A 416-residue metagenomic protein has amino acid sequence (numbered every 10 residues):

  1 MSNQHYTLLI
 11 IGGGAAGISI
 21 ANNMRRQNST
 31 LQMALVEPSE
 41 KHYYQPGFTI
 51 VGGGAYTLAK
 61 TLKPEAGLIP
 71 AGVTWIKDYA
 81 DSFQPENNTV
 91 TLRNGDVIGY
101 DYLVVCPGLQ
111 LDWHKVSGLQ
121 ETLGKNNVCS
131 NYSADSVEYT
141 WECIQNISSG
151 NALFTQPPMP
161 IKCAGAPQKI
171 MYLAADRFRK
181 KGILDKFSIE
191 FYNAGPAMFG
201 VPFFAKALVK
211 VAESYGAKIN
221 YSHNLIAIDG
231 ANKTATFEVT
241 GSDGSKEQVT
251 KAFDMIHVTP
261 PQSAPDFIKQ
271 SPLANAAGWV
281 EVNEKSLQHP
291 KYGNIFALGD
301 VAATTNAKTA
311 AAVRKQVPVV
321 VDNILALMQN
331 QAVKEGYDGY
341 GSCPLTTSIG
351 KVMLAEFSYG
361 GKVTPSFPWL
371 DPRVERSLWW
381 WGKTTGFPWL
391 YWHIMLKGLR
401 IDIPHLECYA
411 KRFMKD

Functional and structural regions predicted by a protein language model:
S2-T74, P158-P202, F413: Beta1-alpha1 glycine-rich phosphate/pyrophosphate-binding loop at the start of Rossmann-like nucleotide-binding domains
S2-Y6, V73-G182, D243-K246, H257: FAD-binding core/adjacent interface of flavoenzyme oxidoreductases
A16, G108-L111, Q262-A264: Short glycine-rich anion-binding loops that position phosphate/pyrophosphate groups of nucleotides and phosphorylated
T30, V73-F83, N87-V90, I98 (+2 more regions): A Rossmann-like FAD-binding core segment of flavoenzymes
E121-S148, A252-K315, L325: FAD-site-proximal beta/loop scaffold in flavoenzymes
G278-F296, T347-F367: FAD-binding beta-loop-beta segment adjacent to the flavin cofactor pocket
L298-T347, E356: A conserved FAD-binding loop/helix module that cradles the flavin
L354-D416: C-terminal auxiliary extensions adjacent to catalytic cores
